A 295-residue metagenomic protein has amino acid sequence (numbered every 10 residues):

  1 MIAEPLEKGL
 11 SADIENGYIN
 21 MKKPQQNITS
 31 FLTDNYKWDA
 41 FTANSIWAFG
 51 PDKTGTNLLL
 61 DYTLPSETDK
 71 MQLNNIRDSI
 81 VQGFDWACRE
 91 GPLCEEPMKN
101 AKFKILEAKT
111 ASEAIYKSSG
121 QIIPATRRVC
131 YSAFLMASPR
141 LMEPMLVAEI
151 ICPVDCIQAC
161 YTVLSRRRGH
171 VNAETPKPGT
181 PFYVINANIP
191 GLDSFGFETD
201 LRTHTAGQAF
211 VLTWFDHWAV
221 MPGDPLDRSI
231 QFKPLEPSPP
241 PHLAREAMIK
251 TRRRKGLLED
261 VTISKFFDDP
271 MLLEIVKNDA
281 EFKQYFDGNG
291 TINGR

Functional and structural regions predicted by a protein language model:
M1-R295: Accessory interaction regions appended to the cores of large information-processing enzymes
